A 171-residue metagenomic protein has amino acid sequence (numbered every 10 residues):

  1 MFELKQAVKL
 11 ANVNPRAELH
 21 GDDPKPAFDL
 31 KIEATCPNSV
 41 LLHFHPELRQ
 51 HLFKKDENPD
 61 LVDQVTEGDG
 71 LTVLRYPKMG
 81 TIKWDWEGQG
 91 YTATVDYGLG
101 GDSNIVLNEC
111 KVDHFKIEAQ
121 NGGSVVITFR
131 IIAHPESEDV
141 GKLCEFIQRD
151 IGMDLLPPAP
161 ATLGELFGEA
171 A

Functional and structural regions predicted by a protein language model:
M1-S103: OB-fold ssDNA-binding interfaces and closely related basic DNA-contact patches used across DNA replication/repair
M1-V8, A119-T128, D154, E169-A170: Short N-terminal edge-element motif at the start of the domain
P24-L30, G123-I127, I147-I151: Residues at beta-strand starts and edge strands
I32-V40, Y97-G101, H114-K116, I131-S137 (+1 more regions): Beta-strand elements of well-folded, non-transmembrane domains
L48-L52, I147-R149, E169-A171: Generic alpha-helical propensity signal that fires on short helical segments and nearby coil/disordered stretches
I105-V140: Acidic, glycine-rich flexible loop segments
D139-G168: Mixed-charge, glycine-accented linear interaction segment located at domain edges/termini
